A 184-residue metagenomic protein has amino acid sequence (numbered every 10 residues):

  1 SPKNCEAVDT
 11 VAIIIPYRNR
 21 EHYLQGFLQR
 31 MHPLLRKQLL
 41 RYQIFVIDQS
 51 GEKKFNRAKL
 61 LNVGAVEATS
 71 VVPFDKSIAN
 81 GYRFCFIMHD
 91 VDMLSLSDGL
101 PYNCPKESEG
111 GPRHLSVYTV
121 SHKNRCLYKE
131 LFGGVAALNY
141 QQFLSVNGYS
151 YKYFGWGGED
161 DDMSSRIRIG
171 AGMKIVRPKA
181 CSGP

Functional and structural regions predicted by a protein language model:
S1-P33, K37: N-proximal low-complexity "stem/linker" segments adjacent to membrane-targeting elements
C5, K53, V135: Residue-level marker of regulatory loop/turn positions in helix-turn-helix DNA-binding domains and in histidine
C5-A7, N80, C85: Solvent-exposed loop and beta-edge segments used for protein-protein assembly and interaction
D9-A12, Q43, D162: Cell-envelope/extracellular polymer assembly enzymes that use nucleotide-activated donors
I15, Q49, Y118: Short loop/turn segments at strand-loop or loop-helix junctions that form parts of catalytic or ligand-binding pockets
P16, F45-I47, H89: The conserved SAM/SAH-binding core of class I Rossmann-like methyltransferase domains, concentrating on the hydrophobic
E21, Q25-L28, R36-R83, H122: Active-site-proximal specificity loops/subdomain of glycosyltransferases
A58, A65, P73-I78, C85-H89 (+1 more regions): Conserved catalytic core of nucleotide-sugar-dependent glycosyltransferases
